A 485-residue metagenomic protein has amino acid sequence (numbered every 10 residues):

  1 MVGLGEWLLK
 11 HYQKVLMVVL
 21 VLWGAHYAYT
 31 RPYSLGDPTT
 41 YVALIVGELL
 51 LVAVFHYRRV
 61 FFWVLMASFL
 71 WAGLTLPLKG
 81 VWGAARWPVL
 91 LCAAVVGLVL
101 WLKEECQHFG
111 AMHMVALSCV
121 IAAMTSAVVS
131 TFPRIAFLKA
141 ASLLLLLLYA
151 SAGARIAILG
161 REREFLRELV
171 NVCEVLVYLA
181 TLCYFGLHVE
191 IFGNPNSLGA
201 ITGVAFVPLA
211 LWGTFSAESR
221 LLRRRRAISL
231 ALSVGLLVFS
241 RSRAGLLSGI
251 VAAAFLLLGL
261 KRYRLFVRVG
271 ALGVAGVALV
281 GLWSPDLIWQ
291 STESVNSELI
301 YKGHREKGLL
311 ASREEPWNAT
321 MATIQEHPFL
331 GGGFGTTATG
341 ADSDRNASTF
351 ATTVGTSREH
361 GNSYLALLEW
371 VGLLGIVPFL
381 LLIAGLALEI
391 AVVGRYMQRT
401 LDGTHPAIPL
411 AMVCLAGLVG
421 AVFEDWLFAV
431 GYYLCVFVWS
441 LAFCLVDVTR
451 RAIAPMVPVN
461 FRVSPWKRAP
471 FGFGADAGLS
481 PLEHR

Functional and structural regions predicted by a protein language model:
M1-Q13, E218-L221, Y396-I408, A421-L427 (+1 more regions): A juxtamembrane structural motif centered on a specific transmembrane helix
V2-V99, T125-S130, C183, N194 (+1 more regions): N-terminal signal-anchor transmembrane segment
W23-G24, G47-E48, V120-T125, L145-K261 (+3 more regions): Alpha-helical transmembrane segments of multi-pass inner-membrane proteins
L44-L50, M66-L70, A93, F206 (+4 more regions): Hydrophobic transmembrane alpha-helices of multi-pass, membrane-embedded glycosylation machinery
L74-K79, N362-V371, D402-V446: Membrane helix-loop boundary segments at the extracytoplasmic
G235, F239-S240, L257-H304, N318-E326: A membrane-periplasm/extracellular boundary helix in multi-pass inner-membrane enzymes that assemble envelope glycans
G303-N318, E326, L330-V371, G394-M397: Long extracytoplasmic/lumenal interhelical loops at the membrane interface of multi-pass membrane proteins
V371-L415: Hydrophobic transmembrane alpha-helices and their immediate junctions
